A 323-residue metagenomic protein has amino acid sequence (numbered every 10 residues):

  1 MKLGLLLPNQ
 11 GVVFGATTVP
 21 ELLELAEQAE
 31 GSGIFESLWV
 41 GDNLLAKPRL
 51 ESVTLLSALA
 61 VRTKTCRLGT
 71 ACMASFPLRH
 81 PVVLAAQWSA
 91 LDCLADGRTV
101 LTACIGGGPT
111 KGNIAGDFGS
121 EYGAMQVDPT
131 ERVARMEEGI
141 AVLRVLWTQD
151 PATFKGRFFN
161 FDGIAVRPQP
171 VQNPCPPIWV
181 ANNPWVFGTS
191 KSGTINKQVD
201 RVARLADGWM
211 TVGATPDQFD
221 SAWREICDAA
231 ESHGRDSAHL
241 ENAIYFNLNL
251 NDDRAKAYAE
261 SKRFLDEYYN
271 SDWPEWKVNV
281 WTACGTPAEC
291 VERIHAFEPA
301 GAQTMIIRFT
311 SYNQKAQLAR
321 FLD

Functional and structural regions predicted by a protein language model:
M1-L68, T130, P174-P176, T189-S192: N-terminal beta1-alpha1-beta2 module of alpha/beta enzyme domains
K2-T17, P77-F158, D217-R224: Flexible, glycine-rich active-site loops centered on histidine and acidic residues that chelate a metal or position
L3, D42, L59, L91 (+8 more regions): Conserved, mostly hydrophobic/aromatic
L3-L7, E36-V40, L68-A71, T99-A103 (+4 more regions): Hydrophobic faces of well-ordered beta-strands that scaffold small-molecule active sites in alpha/beta enzyme cores
L6-P20, C72-P81, Q126, C175-N196 (+1 more regions): Active-site mouth loops of central-metabolism enzymes
A16-E30, L84-Q87, V186-R201, E260-R263 (+1 more regions): Short, acidic/polar
E27-G31, L56-T65, W88-T99, R201-R204 (+2 more regions): Acidic (Asp/Glu)-rich catalytic clusters
S37-R62, C72-S75, G213-F219, I306-R320: Glycine-rich, proline-tolerant flexible connector loops at the mouths of alpha/beta enzymes
